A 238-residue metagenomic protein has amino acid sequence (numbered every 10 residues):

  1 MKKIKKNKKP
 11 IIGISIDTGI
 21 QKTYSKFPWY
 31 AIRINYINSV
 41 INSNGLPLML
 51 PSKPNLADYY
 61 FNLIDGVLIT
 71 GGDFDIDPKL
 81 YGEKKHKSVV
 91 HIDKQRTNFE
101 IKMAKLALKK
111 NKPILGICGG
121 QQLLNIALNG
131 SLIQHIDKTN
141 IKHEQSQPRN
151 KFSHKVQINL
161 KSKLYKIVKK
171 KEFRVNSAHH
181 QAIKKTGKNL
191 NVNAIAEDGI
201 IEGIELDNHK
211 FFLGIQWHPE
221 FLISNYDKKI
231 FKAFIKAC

Functional and structural regions predicted by a protein language model:
M1-I117, I126, D137-I167, K184-I200 (+2 more regions): N-terminal beta1-alpha1 cap of cysteine-dependent amidohydrolase-like domains
Q121: The feature captures the ABC ATPase H-loop/switch
N129-I133: Post-Walker A helix-loop "phosphate-sensing" segment adjacent to the P-loop in P-loop NTPases
N176-H180, K184: A glycine-rich beta-turn/hairpin centered on an aromatic-Pro dipeptide
L213-Q216: Active-site-proximal beta-strand elements of phosphoester/diester hydrolases
